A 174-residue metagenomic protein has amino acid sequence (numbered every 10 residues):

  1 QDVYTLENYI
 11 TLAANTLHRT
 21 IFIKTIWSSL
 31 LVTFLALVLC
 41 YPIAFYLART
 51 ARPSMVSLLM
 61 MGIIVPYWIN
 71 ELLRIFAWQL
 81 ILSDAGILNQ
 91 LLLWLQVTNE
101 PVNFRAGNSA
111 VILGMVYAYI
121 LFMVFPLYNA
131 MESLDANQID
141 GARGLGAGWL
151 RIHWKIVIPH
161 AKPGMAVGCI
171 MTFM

Functional and structural regions predicted by a protein language model:
Q1, L12, T16-E132, I156-M174: Membrane-water interface segments at the C-terminal ends of transmembrane alpha-helices in multi-pass inner-membrane
D2-L6: Extracytoplasmic catalytic/substrate-binding loops of multi-pass membrane glycan-assembly enzymes
Y128-I139, R143: C-terminal transmembrane helix and the adjacent membrane-cytosol boundary/short C-terminal tail of inner/organellar
L145-G146, P159: Glycine/proline-centered hinge or cleavage motifs at structural transition points of membrane proteins
I152-H153: Conserved acidic donor-binding loop of glycosyltransferase catalytic domains
